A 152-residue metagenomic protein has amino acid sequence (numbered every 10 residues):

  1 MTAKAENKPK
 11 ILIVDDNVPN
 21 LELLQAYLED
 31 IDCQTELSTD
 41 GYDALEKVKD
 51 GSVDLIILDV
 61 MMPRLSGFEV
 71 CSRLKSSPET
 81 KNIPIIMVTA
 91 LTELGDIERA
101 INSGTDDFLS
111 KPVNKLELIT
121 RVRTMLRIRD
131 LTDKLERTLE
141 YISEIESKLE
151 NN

Functional and structural regions predicted by a protein language model:
M1-L12, Q25, R137-N152: Non-catalytic signal-transmission and effector/linker regions of two-component phosphorelay proteins
V18-E36: Two-component/phosphorelay signaling modules centered on CheY-like receiver
S52-L58: Active-site beta3 strand of CheY-like receiver
M62, L74: Receiver (REC) domain active-site loop signature in two-component systems and cognate sites in sensor histidine kinases
V113-V122, L126, D130: C-terminal output helix
